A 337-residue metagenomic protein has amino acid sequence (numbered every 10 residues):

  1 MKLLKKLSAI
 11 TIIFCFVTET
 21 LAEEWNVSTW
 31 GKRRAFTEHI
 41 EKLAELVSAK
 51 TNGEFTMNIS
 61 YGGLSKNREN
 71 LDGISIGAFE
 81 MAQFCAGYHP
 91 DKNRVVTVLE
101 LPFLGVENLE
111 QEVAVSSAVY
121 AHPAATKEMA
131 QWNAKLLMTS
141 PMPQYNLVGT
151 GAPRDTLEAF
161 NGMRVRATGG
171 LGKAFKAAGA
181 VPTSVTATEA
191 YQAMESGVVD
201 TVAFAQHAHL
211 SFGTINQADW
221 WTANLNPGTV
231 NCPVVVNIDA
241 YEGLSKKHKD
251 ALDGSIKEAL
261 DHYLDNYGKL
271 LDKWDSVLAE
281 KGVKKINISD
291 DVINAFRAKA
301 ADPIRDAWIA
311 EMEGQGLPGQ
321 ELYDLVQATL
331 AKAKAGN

Functional and structural regions predicted by a protein language model:
M1, A22-E23: Absolute protein N-terminus
M1-S8: Bacterial N-terminal signal peptides that target proteins for export
F14-A22: Sec/Tat signal peptide C-region and signal peptidase I cleavage site
E23-E112, Y120, A124-N337: N-terminal secretory/targeting leader peptides
